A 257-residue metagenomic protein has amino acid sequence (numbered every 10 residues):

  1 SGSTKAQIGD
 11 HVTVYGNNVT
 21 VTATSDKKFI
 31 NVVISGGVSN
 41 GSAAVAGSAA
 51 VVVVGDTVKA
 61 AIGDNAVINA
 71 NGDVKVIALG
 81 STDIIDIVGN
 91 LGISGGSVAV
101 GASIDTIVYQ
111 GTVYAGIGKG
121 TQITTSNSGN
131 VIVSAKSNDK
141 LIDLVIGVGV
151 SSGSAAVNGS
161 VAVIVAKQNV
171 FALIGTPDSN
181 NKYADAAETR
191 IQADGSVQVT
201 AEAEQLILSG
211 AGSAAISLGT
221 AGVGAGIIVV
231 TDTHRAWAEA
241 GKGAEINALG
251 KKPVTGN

Functional and structural regions predicted by a protein language model:
S1-N257: Low-complexity, glycine- and small/polar-enriched segments
